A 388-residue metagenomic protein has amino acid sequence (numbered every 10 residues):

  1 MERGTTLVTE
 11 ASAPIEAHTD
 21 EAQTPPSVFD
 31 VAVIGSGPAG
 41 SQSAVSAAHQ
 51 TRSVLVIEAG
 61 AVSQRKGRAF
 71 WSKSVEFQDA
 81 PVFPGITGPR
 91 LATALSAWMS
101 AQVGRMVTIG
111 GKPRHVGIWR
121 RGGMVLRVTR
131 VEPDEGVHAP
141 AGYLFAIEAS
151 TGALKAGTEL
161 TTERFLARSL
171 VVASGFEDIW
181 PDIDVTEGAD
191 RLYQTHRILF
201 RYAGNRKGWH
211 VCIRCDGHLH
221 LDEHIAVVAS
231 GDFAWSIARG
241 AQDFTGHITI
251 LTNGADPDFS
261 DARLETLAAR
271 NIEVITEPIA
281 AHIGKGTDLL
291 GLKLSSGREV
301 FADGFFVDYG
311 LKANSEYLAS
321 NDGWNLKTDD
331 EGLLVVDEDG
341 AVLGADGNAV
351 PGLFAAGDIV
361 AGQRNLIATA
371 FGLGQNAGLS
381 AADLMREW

Functional and structural regions predicted by a protein language model:
R3, V31-I34, P38-A101, A229-D258: Beta1-alpha1 glycine-rich phosphate/pyrophosphate-binding loop at the start of Rossmann-like nucleotide-binding domains
L7-V8, S12-A17, A69-W71, A92-A167 (+3 more regions): A Rossmann-like FAD-binding core segment of flavoenzymes
I15-D20, G188-L219, Y309-N365, L373 (+1 more regions): FAD-site-proximal beta/loop scaffold in flavoenzymes
V28-D30, G122-G123, L221-E223: Phosphate-coordination loops involved in phosphoryl transfer and adenosine-cofactor binding
G35, S169-G175, W180-D182, R191 (+3 more regions): Short, well-ordered coil/turn residues at beta-beta hairpins and beta-strand->alpha-helix junctions within
G142-A149, L160-L199: Helix-enriched interaction subdomains in cytosolic or periplasmic regions, typified by TIR/SEFIR signaling/NADase cores
N205-V228, A234-F244: Rossmann-fold dinucleotide-binding core
G374-W388: A charged, well-structured terminal subsegment
